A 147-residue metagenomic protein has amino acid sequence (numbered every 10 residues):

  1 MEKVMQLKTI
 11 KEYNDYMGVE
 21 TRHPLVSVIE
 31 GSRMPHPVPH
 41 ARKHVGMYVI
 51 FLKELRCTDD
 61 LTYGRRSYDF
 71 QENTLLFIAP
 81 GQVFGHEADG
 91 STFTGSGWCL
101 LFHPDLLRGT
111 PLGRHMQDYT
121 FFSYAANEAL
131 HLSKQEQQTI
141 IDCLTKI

Functional and structural regions predicted by a protein language model:
M1-T62, R66-D69, E128: Generic protein-terminus/edge-of-domain signal
I10, E20, E87-I147: A hydrophobic/aromatic-rich effector-binding and dimerization subdomain of bacterial HTH-type transcriptional regulators
R33, G81, K146-I147: Generic short beta-strand segments
H44, F77, L101: Short aromatic/basic micro-patch
M47, E72, T94-S96: A structure-centric signal for secondary-structure junctions around beta-strands
T58, L76, P80-D89, L107-R108: Histidine-centered metal-chelating micro-motifs
R65-A79: Short acidic-glycine-tyrosine-enriched beta hairpin
